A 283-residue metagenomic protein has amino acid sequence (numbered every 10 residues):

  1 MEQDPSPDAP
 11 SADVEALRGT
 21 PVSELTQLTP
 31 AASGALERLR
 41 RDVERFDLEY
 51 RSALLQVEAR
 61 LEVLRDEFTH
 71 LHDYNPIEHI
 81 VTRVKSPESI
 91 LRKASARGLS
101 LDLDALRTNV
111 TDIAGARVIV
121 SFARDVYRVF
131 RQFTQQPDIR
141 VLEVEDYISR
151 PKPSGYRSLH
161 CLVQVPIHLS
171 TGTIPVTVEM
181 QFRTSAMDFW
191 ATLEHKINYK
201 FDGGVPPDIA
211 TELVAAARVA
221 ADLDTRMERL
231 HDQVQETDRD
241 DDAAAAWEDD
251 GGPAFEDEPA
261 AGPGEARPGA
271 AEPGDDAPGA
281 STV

Functional and structural regions predicted by a protein language model:
E2-L54, L61-E67, V176-D250, F255-P259 (+2 more regions): An acidic, glycine-/histidine-flanked metal-binding catalytic module
A31-G34, F68-I77, V84, I113-I119 (+2 more regions): Short low-complexity stretches enriched in small and charged residues
A31-S33, E37, Q56-A59, I90-A96 (+2 more regions): Short linear motifs at secondary-structure transitions and domain/linker junctions
L39-I90, S95-A105, D112: Active-site acidic/histidine clusters and adjacent loop/turn architecture that either coordinate catalytic ions
R107, A114, V120-R229: Long beta-strand-rich cores associated with HINT superfamily self-processing modules
